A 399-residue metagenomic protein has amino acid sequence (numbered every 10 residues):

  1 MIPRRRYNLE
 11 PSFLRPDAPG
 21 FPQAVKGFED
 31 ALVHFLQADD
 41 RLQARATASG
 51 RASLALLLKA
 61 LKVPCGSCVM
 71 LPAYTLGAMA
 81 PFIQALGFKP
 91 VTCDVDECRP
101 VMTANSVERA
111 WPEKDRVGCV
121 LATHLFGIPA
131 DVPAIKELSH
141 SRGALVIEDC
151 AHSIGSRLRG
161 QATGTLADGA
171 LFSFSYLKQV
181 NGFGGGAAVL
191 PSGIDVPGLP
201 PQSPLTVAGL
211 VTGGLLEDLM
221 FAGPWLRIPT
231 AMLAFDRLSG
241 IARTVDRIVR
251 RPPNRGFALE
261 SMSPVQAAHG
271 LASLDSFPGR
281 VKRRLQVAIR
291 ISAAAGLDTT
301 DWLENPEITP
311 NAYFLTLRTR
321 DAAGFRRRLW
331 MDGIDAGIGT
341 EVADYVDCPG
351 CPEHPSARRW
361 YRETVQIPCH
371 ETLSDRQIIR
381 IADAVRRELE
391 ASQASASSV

Functional and structural regions predicted by a protein language model:
M1-P64, L86, G279, R387-V399: Conserved PLP-binding active-site segment in aminotransferase class I/II-type PLP enzymes
G27-H34, A38-L42, L121-A122, G193-V399: PLP-dependent aminotransferase class I/II
L57, F82, D131-I135, G186 (+1 more regions): A short acidic, amphipathic alpha-helical/loop segment
L57-P112, L329: Conserved PLP-anchoring active-site segment centered on the Schiff-base-forming lysine
L86, S141-R142, D332: Helix C-cap/helix->beta junction micro-motif
C98-G198, H370: Active-site phosphate-binding strand-loop segment of PLP-dependent enzymes
